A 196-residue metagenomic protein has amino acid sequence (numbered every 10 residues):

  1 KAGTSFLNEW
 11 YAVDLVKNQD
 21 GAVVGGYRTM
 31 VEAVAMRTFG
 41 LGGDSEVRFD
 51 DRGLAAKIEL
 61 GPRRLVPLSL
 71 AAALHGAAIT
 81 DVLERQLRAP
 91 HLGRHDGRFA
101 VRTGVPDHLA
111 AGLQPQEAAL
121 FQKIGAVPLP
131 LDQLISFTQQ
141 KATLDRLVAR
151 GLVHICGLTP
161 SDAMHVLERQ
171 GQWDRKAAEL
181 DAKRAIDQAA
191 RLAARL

Functional and structural regions predicted by a protein language model:
K1-L196: N-terminally biased helix-coil "hinge/interface" segments that flank
